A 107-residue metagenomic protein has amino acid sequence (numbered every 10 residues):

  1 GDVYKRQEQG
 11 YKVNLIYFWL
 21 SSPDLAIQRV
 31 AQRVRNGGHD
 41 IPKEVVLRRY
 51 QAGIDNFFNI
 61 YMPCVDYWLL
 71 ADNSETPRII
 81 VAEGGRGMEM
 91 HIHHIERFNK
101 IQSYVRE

Functional and structural regions predicted by a protein language model:
G1-Y4: Short, small-residue-biased leader/transition segments that mark boundaries at the very start of proteins
R6, R29, R33-R35, R48-R49 (+4 more regions): Arginine residue identity/basic-tract feature
R6, V13, W68-L70: Generic structural hydrophobic/aromatic packing signal, biased to beta-strands
Q7-E8, M62: Anion (oxyanion) recognition and catalysis
Q9-F57: A glycine- and Lys/Arg-enriched "phosphate-lid" helix/loop adjacent to the NTP-binding pocket of small-molecule kinases
N59-E107: NTP-dependent small-molecule kinase module
